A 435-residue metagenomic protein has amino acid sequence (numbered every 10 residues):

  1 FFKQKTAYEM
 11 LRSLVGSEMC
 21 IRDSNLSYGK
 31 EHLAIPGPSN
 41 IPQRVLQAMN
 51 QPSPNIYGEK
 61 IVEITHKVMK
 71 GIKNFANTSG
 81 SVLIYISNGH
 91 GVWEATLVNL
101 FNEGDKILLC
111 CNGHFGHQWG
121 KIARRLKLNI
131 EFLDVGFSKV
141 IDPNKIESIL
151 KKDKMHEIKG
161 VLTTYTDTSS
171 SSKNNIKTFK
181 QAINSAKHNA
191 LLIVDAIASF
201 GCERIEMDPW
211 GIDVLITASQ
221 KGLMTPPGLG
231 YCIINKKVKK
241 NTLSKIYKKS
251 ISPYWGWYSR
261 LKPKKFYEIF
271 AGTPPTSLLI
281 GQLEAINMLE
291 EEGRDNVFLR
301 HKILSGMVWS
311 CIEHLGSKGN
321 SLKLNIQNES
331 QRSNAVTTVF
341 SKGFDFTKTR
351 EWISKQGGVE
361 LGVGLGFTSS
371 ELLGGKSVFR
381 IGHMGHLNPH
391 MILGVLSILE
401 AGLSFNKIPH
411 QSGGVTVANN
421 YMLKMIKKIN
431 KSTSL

Functional and structural regions predicted by a protein language model:
F1-I21: Single conserved hydrophobic/aromatic residue that forms the stacking wall/gate of nucleotide- or nucleobase-binding
S24, L373-L435: PLP-dependent enzyme catalytic core of the Aspartate aminotransferase-like
K30-I86, H90: A glycine-/small-polar-enriched, mobile loop at the entrance of the PLP active site in fold-type I
N40-I41, Q220-C311, L435: Active-site C-terminal subdomain of aminotransferase-like
S79-L108, N112-K121: Conserved beta-loop-alpha segment that forms the PLP phosphate-binding cup at the N-terminus of a helix
I141-G201, V214, G222: Active-site phosphate-binding strand-loop segment of PLP-dependent enzymes
D208-Q220: Conserved active-site segment immediately N-terminal to the catalytic lysine that forms the internal aldimine
N320, L324-G394: Conserved C-terminal alpha-helix-loop-beta "cap" of PLP-dependent enzymes that closes/shapes the active-site mouth
